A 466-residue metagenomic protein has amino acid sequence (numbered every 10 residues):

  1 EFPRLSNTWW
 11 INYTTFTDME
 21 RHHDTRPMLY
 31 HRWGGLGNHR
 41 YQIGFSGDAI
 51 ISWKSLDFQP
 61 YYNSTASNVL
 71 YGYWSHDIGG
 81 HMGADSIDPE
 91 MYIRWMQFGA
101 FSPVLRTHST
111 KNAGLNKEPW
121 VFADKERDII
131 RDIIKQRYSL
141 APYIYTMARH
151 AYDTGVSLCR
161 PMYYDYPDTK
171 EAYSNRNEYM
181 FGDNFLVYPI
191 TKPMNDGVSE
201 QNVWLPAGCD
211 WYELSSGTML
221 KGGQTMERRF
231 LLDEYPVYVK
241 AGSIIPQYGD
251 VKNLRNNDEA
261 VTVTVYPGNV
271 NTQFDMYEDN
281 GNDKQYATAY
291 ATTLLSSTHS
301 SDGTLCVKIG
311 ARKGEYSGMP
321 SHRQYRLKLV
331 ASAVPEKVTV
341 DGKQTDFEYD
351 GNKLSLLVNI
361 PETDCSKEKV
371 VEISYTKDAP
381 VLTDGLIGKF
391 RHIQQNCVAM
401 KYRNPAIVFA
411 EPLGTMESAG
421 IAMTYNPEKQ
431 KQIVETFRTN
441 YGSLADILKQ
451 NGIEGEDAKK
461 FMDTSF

Functional and structural regions predicted by a protein language model:
E1-E234, K240, N282, K429 (+4 more regions): Catalytic-domain carbohydrate-binding cleft regions of carbohydrate-active enzymes
E213-L232, K337-I360: Solvent-exposed beta-strand/loop surfaces of large extracellular or lumenal domains
V237-K343, G351-S355, N359-E368, E372-F466: Accessory, solvent-exposed terminal regions and/or long lumenal/extracellular loops of proteins
